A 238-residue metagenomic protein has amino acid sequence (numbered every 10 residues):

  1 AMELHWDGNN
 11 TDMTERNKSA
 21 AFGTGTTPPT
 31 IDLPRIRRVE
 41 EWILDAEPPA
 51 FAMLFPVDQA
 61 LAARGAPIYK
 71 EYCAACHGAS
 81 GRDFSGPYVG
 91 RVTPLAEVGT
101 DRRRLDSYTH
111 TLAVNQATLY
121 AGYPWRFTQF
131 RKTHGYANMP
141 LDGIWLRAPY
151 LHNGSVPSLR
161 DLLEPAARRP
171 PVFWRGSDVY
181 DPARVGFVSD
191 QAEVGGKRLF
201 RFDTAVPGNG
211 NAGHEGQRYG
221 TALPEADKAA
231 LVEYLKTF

Functional and structural regions predicted by a protein language model:
A1-F238: Periplasmic c-type cytochrome electron-transfer domains
